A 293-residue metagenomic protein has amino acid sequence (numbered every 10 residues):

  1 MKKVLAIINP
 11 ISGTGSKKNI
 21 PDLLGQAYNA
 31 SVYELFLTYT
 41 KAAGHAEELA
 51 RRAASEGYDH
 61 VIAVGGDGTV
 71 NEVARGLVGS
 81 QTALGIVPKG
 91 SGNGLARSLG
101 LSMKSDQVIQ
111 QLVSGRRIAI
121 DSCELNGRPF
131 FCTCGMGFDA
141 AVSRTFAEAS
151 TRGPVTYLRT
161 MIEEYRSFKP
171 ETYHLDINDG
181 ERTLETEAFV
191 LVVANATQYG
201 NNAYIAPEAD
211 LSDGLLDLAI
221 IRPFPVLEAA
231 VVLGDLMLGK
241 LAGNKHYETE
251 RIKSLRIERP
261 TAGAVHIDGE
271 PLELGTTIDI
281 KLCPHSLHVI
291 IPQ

Functional and structural regions predicted by a protein language model:
M1-V61, T183: ATP/NTP phosphate-donor binding region
P10, V64-G66, V87-K89: Glycine-rich beta-strand-to-loop/alpha-helix junction loops that act as flexible
K17, D179, E185, D210 (+1 more regions): ATP/nucleoside-binding phosphotransfer catalytic cores, i.e., glycine-rich phosphate-binding loops
T69-T82: Short Gly/Thr/Asp-enriched flexible loops that form oxyanion-binding sites at enzyme active sites
G79-A83, V87-F189: Catalytic core of DAGKc-family lipid kinases
G135, D139, V192-I205, P271: Glycine-rich phosphate/pyrophosphate-binding beta-alpha loops
E148-R159, P207-E228: Gly/Ser/Thr-rich active-site loops/lids in small-molecule metabolic enzymes that frequently grip phosphoryl groups
